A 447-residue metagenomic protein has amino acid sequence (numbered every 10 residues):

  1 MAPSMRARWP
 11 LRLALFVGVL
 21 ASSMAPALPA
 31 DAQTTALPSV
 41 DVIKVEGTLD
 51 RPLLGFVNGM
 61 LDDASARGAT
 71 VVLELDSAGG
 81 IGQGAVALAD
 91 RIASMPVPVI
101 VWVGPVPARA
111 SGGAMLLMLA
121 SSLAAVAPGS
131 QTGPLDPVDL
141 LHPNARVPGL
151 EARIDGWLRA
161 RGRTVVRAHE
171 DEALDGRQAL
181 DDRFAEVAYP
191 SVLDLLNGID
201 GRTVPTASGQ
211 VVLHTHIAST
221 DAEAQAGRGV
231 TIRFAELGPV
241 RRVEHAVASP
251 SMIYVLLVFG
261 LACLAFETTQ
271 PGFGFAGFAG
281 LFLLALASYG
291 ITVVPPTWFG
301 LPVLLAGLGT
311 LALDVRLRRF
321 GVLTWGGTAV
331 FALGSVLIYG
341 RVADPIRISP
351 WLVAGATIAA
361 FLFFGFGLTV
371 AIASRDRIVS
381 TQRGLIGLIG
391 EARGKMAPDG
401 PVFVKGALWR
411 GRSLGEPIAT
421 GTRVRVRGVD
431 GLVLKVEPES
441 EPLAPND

Functional and structural regions predicted by a protein language model:
M1-R8: N-terminal secretory signal peptides that target proteins for export/translocation
R12-A27: Bacterial N-terminal signal peptides
L28-E244: Soluble extramembrane regions of membrane proteins in the secretory/endomembrane system
T48, Q382-D447: Terminal membrane-proximal soluble interaction domains of membrane-associated proteins
V57, M118, A179, E267 (+3 more regions): Residue-level signature of catalytic and energy-coupling elements of molecular machines, predominantly ATP/GTP-dependent
T231-P239, L257-L261, I346-R347: Juxtamembrane loop-helix boundary motifs flanking transmembrane segments in multi-pass membrane proteins
E244-P302, A306-G309, L313: Core alpha-helical transmembrane segments of integral membrane proteins
A285-L385: Hydrophobic, low-charge alpha-helical segments
